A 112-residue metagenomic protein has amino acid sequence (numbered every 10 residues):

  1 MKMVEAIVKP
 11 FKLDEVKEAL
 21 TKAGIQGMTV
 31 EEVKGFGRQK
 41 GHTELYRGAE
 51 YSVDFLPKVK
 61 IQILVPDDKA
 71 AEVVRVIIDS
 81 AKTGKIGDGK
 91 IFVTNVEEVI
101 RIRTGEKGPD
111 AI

Functional and structural regions predicted by a protein language model:
M1-I112: Positively charged, small/polar-rich N-terminal and surface patches that mediate targeting and assembly and bind
